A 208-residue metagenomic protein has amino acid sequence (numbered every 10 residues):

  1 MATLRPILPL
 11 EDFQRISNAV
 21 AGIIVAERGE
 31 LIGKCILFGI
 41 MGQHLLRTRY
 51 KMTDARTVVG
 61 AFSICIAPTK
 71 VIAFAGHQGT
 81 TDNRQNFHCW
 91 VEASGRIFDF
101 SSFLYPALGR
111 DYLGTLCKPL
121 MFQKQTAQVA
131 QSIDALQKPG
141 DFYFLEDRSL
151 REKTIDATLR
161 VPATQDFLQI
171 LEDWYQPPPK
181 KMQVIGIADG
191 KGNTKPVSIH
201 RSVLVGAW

Functional and structural regions predicted by a protein language model:
M1-W208: A structural boundary/capping signal
